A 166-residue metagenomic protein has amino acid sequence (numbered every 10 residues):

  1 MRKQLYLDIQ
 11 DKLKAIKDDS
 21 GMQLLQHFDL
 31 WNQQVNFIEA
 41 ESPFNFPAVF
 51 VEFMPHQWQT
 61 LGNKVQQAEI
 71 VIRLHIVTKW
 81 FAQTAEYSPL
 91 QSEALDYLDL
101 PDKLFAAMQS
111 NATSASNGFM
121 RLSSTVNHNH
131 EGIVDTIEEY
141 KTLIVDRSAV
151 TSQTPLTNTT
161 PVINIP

Functional and structural regions predicted by a protein language model:
M1-K64, S152-P166: Small/polar-rich, solvent-exposed N-terminal microdomains that initiate assembly or binding
L13-D18, T78-T84: Short regulatory "switch" loops immediately downstream of catalytic or recognition motifs within protein catalytic
D19-L25, F44-F50, E93-V150: Acidic-leaning, charged glycine-interspersed low-complexity segments
F53-Q57, I72-W80, M108: Generic secondary-structure microfeatures
W58-G62, K79-Y87, I144-Q153: Short, cysteine-centered beta-strand-loop-beta hairpins and adjacent loop/turn segments enriched in charged/polar
Q66-A82, I133-R147: Oligomerization/assembly interface segments of phage tail-like spikes and tubes
Q83-Y97: Short histidine-centered catalytic/ligand-binding loop motif
